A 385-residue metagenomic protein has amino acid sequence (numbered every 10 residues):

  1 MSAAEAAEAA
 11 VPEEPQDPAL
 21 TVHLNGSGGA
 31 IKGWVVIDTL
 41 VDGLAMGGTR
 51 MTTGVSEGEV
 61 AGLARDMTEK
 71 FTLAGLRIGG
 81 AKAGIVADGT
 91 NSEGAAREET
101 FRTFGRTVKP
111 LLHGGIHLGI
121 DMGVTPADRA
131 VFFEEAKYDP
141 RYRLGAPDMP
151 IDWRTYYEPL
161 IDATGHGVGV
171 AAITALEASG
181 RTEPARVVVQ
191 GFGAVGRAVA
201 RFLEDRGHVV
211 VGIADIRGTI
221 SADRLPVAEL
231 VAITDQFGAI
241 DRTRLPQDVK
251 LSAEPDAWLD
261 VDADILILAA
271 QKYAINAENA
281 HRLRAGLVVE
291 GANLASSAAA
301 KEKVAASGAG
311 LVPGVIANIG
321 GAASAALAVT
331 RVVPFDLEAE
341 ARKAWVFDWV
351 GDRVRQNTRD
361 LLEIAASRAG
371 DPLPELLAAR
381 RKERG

Functional and structural regions predicted by a protein language model:
M1-H23: Short, Gly/Pro- and small/polar-rich lid/capping loops
G28-V41, T72-G79: N-terminal glycine-rich anion-binding loops that anchor highly charged ligand groups
I37-E69: N-terminal cap/recognition module
T52, F71-T182: Glycine/serine-rich phosphate-binding loop and adjoining beta1-alpha1 elements at the start of nucleotide-handling
D148-D260: Glycine-rich phosphate/diphosphate-binding loop of Rossmann-like nucleotide-binding domains
G218-L311: Rossmann-like adenosine-cofactor binding region
G286-G385: Adenosine-phosphate binding glycine-rich loop
